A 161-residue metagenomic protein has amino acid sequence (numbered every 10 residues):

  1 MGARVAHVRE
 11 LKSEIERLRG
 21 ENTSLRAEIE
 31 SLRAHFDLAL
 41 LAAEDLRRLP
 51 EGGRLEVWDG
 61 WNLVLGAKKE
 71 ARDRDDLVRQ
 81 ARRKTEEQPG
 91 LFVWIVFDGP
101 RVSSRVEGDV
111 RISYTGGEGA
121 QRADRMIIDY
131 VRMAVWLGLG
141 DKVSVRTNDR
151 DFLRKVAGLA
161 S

Functional and structural regions predicted by a protein language model:
A3, H7-K12, R17, L63-A67 (+1 more regions): Nuclease catalytic cores that cleave nucleic-acid phosphodiester bonds, predominantly acidic two-metal-ion
R4-E10, E14-R17, E21-S24, E28-S31 (+2 more regions): Heptad-repeat coiled-coil/leucine-zipper oligomerization helices
A39-G52, R82-E87: Short amphipathic alpha-helices and their capping/turn segments at secondary-structure boundaries
E44-K68: Metal-dependent nucleic-acid phosphoesterase active-site entry motif
